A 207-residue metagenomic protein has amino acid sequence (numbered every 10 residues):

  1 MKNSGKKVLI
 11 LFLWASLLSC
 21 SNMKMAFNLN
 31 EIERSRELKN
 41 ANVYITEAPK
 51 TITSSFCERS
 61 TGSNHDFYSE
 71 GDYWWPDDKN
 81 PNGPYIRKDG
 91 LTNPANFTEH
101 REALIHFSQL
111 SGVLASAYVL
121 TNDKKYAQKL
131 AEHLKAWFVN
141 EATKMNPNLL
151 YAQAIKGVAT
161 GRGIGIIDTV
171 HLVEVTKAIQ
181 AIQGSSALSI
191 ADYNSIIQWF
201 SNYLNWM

Functional and structural regions predicted by a protein language model:
M1-L9: Bacterial N-terminal signal peptides that target proteins for export
K2, L17-L18: A broad helix-preferring feature
I10-L17: Bacterial N-terminal signal peptides
C20-M207: Extracellular glycan-targeting catalytic surfaces
